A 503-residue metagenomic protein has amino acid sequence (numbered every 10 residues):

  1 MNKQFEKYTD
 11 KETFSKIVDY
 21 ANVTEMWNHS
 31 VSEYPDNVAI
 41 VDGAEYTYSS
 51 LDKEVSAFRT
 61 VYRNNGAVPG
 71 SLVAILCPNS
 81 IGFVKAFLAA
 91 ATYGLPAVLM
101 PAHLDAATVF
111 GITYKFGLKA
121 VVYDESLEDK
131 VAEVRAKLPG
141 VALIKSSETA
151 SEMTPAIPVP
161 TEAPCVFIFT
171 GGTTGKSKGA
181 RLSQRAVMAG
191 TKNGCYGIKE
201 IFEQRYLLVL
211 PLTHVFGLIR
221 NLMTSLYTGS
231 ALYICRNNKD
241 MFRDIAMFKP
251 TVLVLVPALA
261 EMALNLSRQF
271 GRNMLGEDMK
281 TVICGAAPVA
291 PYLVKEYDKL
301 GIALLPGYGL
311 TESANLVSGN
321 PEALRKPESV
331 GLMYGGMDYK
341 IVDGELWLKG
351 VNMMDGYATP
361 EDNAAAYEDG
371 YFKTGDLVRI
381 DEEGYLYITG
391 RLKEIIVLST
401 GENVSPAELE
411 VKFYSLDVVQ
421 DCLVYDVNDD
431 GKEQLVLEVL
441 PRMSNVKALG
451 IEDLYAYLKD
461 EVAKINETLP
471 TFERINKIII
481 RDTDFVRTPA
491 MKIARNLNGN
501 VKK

Functional and structural regions predicted by a protein language model:
A44, T60-L104: Conserved AMP-binding/adenylate-forming
T47-S49, C165-T191: Conserved AMP-binding A3 loop
E152-F169, K176, K199-R205: Conserved pre-ATP/AMP-binding loop-to-beta segment of ANL
M188-R205, L212-G271, D278: Conserved AMP-binding/adenylation subdomain of ANL enzymes
T251-L255, A263-R325, D338: Gly/Ser/Thr-rich phosphate-binding loop
R325-P327, N352-L377, K393, L409-E410: Conserved ANL (AMP-binding/adenylate-forming) active-site segment centered on the GW(Y/F)…HTG consensus within
L332-M333, D343-D369, Y385, T400-V404: Conserved ATP/PPi-binding loop(s) of AMP-dependent carboxylate-activating enzymes
G350, L377-T471: AMP-binding/adenylate-forming catalytic core of the ANL superfamily
